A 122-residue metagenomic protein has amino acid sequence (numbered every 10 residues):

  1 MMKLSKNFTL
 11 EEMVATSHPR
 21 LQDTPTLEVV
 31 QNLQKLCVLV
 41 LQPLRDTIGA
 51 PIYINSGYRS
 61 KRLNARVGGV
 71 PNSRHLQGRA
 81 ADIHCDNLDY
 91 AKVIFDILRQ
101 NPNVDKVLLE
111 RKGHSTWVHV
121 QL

Functional and structural regions predicted by a protein language model:
M1-R45, G113: Extracytoplasmic cell-surface/polysaccharide-interacting catalytic and binding patches
L4, L63, N72: Glycine-rich, flexible loop/turn motifs
V38-G68: Extended, low-complexity, intrinsically disordered C-terminal regulatory tails of eukaryotic serine/threonine kinases
T47-G49, L76-A80: Short connector loops at helix/strand junctions that flank enzyme active sites, especially segments positioning acidic
I52, A81, V118: A broad, low-specificity signal marking well-ordered, structured residues that form hydrophobic/aromatic
N72, Q77, C85-L122: Catalytic cores and adjacent binding grooves of peptidoglycan-active enzymes
